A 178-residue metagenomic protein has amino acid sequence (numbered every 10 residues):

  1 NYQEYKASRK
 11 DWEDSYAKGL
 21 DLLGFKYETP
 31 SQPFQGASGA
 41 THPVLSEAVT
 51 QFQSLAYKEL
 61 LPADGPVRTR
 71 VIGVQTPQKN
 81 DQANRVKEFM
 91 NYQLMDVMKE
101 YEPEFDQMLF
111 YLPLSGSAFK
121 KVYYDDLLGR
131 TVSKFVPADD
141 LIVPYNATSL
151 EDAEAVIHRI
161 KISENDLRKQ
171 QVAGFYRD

Functional and structural regions predicted by a protein language model:
N1-D178: Extended, helix-rich architectural segments
